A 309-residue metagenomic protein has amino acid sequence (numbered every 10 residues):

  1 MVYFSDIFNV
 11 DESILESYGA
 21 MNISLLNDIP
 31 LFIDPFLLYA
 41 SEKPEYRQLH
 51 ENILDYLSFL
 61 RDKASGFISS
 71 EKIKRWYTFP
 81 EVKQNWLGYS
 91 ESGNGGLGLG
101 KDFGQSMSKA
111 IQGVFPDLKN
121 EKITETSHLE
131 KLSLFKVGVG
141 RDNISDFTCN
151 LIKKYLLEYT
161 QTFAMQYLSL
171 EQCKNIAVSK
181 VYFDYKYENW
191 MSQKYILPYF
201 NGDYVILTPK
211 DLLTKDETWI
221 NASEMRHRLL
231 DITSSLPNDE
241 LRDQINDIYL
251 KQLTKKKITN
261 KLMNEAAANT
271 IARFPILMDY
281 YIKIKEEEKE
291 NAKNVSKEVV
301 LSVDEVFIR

Functional and structural regions predicted by a protein language model:
M1-E171: Long, contiguous, compositionally biased segments that the model treats as domain-scale units
I176, K180-R309: The feature marks a conserved, polyanion-engaging helical scaffold used by nucleic-acid processing enzymes and innate
